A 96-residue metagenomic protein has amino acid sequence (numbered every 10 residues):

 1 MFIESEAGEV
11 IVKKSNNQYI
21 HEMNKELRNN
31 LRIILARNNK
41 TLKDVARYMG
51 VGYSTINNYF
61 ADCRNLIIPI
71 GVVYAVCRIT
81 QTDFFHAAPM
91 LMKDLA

Functional and structural regions predicted by a protein language model:
F2-K40: A short, Lys/Arg-rich alpha-helix, primarily the initiator
I34, Y48, Y59, M90: Residues in the recognition helix of alpha-helical DNA-binding motifs
A36, R47, R78: Alpha-helical residues within the helix-turn-helix
T41-A46: Short alpha-helical "recognition helix" segments of helix-turn-helix
G50-I67: Recognition helix of helix-turn-helix/homeodomain-like DNA-binding domains that insert into the DNA major groove
C63-R78: Short, basic-rich loop-to-helix N-cap that marks the start of a DNA-contacting helix
Q81-A96: Short C-terminal boundary/hinge segments that cap the last helix of small helical domains
